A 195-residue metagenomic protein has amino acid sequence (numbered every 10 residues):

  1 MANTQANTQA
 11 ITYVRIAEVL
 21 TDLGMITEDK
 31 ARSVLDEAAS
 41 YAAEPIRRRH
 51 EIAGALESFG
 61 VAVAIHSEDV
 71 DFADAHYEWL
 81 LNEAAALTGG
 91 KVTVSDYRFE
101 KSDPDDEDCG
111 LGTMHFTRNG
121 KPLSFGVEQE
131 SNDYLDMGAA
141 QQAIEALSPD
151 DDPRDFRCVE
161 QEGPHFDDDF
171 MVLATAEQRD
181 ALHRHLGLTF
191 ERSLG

Functional and structural regions predicted by a protein language model:
M1-G195: Contiguous interface-forming segments/domains that mediate binding rather than catalysis
